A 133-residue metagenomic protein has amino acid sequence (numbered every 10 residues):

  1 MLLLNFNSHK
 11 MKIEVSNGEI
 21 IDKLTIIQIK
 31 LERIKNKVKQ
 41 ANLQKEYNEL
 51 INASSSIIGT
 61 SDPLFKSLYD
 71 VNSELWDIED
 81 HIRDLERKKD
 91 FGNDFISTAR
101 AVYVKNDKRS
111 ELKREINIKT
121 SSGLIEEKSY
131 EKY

Functional and structural regions predicted by a protein language model:
L2-Y133: Extended, charge-rich alpha-helical interface modules
